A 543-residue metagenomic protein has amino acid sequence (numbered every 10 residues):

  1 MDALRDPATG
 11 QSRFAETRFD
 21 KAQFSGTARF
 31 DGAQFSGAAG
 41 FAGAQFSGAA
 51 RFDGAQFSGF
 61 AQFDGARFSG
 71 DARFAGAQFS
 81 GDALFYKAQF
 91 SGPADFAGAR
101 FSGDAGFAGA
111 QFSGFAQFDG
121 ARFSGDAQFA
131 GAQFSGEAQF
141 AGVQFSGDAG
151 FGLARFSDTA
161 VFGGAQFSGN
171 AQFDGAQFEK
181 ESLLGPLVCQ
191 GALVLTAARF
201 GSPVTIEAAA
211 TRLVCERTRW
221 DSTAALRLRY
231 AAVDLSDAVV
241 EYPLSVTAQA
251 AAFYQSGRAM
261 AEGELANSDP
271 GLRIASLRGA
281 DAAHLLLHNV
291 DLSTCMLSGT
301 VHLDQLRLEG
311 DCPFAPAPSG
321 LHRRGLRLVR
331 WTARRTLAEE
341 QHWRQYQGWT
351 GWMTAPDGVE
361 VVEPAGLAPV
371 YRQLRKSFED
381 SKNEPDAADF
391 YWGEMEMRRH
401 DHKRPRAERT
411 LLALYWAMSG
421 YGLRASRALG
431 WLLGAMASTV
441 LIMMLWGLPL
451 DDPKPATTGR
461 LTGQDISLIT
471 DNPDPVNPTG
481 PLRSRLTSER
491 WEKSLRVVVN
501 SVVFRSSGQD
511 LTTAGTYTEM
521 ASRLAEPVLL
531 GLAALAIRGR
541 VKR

Functional and structural regions predicted by a protein language model:
M1-R543: Terminal module of membrane-associated proteins
